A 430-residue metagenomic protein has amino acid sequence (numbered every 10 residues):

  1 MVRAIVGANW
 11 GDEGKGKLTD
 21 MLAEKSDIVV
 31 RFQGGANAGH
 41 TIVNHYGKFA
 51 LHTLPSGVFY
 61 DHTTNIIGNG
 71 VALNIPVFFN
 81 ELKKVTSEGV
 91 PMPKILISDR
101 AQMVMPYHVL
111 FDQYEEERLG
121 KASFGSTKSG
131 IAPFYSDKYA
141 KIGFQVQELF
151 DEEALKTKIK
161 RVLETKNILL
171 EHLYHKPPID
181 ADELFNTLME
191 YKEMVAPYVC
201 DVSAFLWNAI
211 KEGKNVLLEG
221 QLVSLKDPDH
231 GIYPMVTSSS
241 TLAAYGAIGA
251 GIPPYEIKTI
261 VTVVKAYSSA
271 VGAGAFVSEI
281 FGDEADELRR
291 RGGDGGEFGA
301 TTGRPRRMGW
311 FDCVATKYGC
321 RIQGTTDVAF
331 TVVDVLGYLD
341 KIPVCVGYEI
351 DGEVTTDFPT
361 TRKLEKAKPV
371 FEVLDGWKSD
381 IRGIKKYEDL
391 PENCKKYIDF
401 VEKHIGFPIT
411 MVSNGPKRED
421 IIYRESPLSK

Functional and structural regions predicted by a protein language model:
M1-K430: Non-transmembrane, aqueous-exposed alpha-helical and coiled segments at domain scale
